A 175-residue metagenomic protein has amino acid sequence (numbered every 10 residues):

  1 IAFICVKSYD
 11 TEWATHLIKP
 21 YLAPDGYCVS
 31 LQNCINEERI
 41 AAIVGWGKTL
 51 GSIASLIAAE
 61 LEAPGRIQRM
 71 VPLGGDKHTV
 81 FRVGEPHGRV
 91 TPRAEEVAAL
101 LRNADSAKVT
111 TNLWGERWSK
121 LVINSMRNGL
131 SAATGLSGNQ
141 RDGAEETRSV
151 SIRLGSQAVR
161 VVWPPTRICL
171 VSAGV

Functional and structural regions predicted by a protein language model:
I1-R69: Rossmann-like NAD(P)(H) cofactor-binding subdomain of soluble oxidoreductases
Y21, I43-K48, A63-V171: Internal alpha-helical scaffold of NAD(P)-dependent oxidoreductase catalytic cores
